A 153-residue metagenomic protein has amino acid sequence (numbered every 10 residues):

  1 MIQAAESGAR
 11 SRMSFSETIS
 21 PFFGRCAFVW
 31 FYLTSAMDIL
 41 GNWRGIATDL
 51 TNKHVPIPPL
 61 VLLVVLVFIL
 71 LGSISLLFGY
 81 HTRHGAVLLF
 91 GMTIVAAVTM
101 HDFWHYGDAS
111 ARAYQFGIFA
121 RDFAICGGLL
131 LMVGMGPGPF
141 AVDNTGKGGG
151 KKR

Functional and structural regions predicted by a protein language model:
M1-G41, P58-L71, L77-R153: Extended, low-polarity transmembrane helix blocks
W43-P56: Short juxtamembrane and helix-loop transition motifs at transmembrane-helix boundaries in membrane proteins
